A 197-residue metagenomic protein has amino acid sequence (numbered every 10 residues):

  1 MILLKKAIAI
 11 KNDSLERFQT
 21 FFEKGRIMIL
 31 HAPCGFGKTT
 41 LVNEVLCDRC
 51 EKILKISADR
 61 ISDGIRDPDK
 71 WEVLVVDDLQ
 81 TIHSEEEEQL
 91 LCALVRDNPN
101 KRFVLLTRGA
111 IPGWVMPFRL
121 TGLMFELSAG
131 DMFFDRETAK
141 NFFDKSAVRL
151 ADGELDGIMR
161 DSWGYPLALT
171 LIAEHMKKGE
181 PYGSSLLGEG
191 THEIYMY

Functional and structural regions predicted by a protein language model:
L4-F18: N-terminal pre-P-loop "Q-motif" helix
Q19-G25: Phosphate-binding P-loop
G25-V42: Walker A/P-loop nucleotide-binding motif
G35, V42, E126, D144-Y197: Amphipathic alpha-helical "lid/sensor" segments that cap RecA-like P-loop NTPase cores
C47-S62: Conserved catalytic segments around the Walker B and adjacent sensor/switch elements of P-loop NTPase domains
D67-E87, L106: Conserved P-loop NTPase "ATPase switch" module shared by AAA+ and STAND
T81-H83, A93-T121: Sensor-1/coupling segment of RecA-like P-loop NTPase cores
N100, P112-R149: The catalytic "switch" region of P-loop NTPases
